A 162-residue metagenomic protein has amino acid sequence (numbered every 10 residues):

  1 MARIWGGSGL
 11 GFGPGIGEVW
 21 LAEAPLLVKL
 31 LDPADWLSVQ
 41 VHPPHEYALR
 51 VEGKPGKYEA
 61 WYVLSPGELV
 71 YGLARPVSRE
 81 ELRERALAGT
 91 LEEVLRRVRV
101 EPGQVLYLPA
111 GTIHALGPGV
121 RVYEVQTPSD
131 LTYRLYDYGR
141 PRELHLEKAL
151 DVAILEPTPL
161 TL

Functional and structural regions predicted by a protein language model:
M1-V77, S129-T132, D137-L162: Transition-metal
V39-H42, V100-P118, T127: Conserved metal-binding segment of the jelly-roll/cupin
K54, G117-V120: Short glycine/proline-enriched turns and hinge-like loops at secondary-structure junctions
S78-L82: Short, flexible helix-coil linker/hinge segments at the edges of structured domains or between repeats
E84-E92: Short, structured beta-strand/loop micro-motifs enriched in basic residues and often containing a Trp
L95-R99: Short, surface-exposed secondary-structure edge patches
Y123-S129: A short beta-strand-loop micro-motif that forms or neighbors metal/cofactor- and ligand-binding patches at active-site
